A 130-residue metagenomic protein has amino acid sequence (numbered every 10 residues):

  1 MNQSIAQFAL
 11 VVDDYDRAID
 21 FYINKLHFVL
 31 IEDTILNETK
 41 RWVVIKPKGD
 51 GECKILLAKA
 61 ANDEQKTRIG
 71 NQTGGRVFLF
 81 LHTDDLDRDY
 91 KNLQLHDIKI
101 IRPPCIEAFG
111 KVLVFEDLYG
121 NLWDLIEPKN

Functional and structural regions predicted by a protein language model:
M1-Q7, V29-L81, Y90-E116, I126-N130: Vicinal oxygen chelate
V11, H82-T83: Active-site-adjacent beta-strand anchor residues
V12-Y15, L36-E38: Conserved beta-strand-loop-alpha-helix junction that forms the acyl-donor binding cleft
Y15, D84-D87: Helix N-cap motif at beta-to-alpha junctions
A18-I23, L93, G120: Conserved active-site tyrosine of GNAT-family acetyltransferases
